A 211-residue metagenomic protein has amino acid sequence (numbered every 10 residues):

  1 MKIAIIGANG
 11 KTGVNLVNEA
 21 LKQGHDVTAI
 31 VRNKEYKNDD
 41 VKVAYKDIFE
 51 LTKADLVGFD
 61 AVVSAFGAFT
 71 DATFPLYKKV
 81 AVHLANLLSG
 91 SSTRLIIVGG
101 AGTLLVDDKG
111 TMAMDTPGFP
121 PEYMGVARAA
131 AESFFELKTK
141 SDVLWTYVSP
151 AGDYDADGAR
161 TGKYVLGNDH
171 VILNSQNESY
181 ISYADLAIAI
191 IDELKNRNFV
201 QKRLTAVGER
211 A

Functional and structural regions predicted by a protein language model:
I3-Q23: N-terminal Rossmann NAD(P)H-binding glycine-rich loop of SDR-like oxidoreductase domains
A4, T28, T146: Conserved beta-strand positions in the Rossmann-like core of class I SAM-dependent methyltransferases
A29-Y36, G152: Short, polar loop motifs at secondary-structure junctions
E35-S91: NAD(P)H-binding glycine-rich loop region in Rossmannoid oxidoreductase-like domains and their noncatalytic homologs
A72-A159: Glycine-/Pro-rich loop/turn segments that contact NAD(P) or position catalytic residues in Rossmann-like domains
A129, N177-I191, K202: Substrate-positioning beta->alpha
K140-S141, D155-G162, E193-K202: Glycine/proline-rich active-site loop of Rossmann-fold NAD(P)-dependent oxidoreductases
V165-I181: A conserved pocket-lining segment of Rossmann-fold NAD(P)-dependent short-chain dehydrogenase/reductase
